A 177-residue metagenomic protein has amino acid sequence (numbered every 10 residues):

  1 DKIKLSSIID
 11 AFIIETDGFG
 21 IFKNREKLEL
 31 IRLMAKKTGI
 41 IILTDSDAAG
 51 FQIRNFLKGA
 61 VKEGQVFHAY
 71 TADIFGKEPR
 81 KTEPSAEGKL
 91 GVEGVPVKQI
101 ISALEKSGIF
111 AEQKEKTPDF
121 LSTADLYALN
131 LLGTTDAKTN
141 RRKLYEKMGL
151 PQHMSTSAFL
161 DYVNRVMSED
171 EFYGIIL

Functional and structural regions predicted by a protein language model:
K2-I3, S7-K37: Acidic, glycine-rich catalytic loops of TOPRIM or P-loop NTPase phosphate-binding modules used across DNA replication
F12-E15, I40-L43, F67-H68: Short hydrophobic alpha-helical runs that function as membrane-insertion/retention elements
I21-F22, I74-E78, D161: A short acidic, often aromatic-flanked loop/helix-cap motif at beta-alpha or helix-coil junctions that lines enzyme
L28, G50-R54, E93-I101: Amphipathic alpha-helical transducer elements in NTP-driven molecular machines
A35-A49: Acidic beta-strand-to-loop metal/phosphate-binding motif
F51-S85: A basic- and aromatic-enriched beta-loop-alpha substructure that forms the phosphate/nucleotide- and DNA/RNA-contacting
T71-L126: Activity-critical C-terminal alpha-helical subdomain
S102, I109-L177: C-terminal, charge/polar-rich interaction regions
